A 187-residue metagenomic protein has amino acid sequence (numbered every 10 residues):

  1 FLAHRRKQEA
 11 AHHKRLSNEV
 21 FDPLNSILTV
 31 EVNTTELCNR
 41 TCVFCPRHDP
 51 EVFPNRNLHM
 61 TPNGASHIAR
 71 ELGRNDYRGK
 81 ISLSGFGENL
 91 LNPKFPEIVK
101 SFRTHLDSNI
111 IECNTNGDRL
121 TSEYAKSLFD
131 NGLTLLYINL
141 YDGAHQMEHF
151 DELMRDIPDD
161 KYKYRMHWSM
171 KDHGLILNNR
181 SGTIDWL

Functional and structural regions predicted by a protein language model:
F1-L136, A144, E148-H149: Conserved alpha-helical substructure of the radical SAM core
E9, H13-N25, R155-L187: A C-terminal junction/extension of Radical SAM enzymes
L140: Short secondary-structure boundary segments
